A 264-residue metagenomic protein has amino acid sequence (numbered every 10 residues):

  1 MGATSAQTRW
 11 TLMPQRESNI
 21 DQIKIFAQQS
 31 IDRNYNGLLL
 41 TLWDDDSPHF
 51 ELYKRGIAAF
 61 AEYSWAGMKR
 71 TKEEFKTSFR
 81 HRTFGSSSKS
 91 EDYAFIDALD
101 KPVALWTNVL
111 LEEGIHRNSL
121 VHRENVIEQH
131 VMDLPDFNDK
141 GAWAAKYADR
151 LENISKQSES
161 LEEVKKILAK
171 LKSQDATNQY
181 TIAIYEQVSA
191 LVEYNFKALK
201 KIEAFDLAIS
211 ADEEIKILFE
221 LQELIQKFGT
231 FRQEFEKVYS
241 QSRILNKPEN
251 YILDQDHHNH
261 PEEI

Functional and structural regions predicted by a protein language model:
M1-I264: Substrate-binding groove of N-acetylhexosamine-processing glycoside hydrolases
